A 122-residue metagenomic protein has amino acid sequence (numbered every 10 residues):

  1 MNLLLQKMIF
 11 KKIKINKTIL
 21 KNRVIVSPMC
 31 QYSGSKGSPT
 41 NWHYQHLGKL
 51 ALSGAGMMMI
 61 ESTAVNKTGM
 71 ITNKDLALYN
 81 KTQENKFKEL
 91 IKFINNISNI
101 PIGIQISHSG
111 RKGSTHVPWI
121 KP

Functional and structural regions predicted by a protein language model:
M1-P122: Flavin-dependent oxidoreductase catalytic cores
